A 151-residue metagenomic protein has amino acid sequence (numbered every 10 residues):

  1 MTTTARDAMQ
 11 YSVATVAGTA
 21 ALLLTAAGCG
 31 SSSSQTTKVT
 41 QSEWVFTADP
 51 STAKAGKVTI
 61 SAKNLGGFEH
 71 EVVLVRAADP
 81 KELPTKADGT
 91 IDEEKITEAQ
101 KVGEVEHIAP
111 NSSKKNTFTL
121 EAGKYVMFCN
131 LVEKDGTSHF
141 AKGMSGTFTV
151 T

Functional and structural regions predicted by a protein language model:
T2-V16: Bacterial N-terminal signal peptides that target proteins for export
T25-G28: C-terminal motif of bacterial Sec signal peptides marking the signal peptidase cleavage site
S33-T59: N-terminal edge beta-strand
K54, G67, E106-T151: Extracellular/periplasmic metallocenter environments
A62-G66: Asparagine-centered strand-capping/turn motif at beta-strand->loop junctions
E71-V75: Beta-strand signatures of extracellular beta-sandwich domains
A78-G89: Short aromatic-acidic-glycine turn motif
D92-V102: Short beta-strand and strand-turn-strand segments in soluble, beta-rich domains
